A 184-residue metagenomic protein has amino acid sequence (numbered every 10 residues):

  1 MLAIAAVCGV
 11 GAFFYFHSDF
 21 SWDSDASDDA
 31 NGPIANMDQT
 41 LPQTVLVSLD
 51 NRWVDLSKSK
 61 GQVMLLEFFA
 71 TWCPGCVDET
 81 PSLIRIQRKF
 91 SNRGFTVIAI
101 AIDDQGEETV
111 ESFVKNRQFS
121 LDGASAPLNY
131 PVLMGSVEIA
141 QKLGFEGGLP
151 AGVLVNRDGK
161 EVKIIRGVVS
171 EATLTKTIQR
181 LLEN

Functional and structural regions predicted by a protein language model:
M1-Q43, K163-I164, N184: N-terminal targeting signals for export/organelle localization
Q43-M64, Q87-F90: A short beta-strand-turn-helix
Q62-M64, F68-W72, G148: Short pre-active-site segment immediately N-terminal to redox-active cysteine/selenocysteine motifs in thiol-based
L65-L66, V97, G152: Hydrophobic beta-strand anchors of alpha/beta hydrolase catalytic cores
F68-R85: Conserved redox-active cysteine motifs that mediate thiol-disulfide chemistry, especially di-cysteine Cys-X(1-2)-Cys
A101-D103, M134: Residue-level recognition of beta-strand->loop/alpha-helix junctions
V114-R157: Short, internal strand/loop/helix patches that form the active-site neighborhood or redox-interaction surface
G148-N184: Thiol-/selenol-based redox modules, centered on thioredoxin-like and closely related oxidoreductase domains
